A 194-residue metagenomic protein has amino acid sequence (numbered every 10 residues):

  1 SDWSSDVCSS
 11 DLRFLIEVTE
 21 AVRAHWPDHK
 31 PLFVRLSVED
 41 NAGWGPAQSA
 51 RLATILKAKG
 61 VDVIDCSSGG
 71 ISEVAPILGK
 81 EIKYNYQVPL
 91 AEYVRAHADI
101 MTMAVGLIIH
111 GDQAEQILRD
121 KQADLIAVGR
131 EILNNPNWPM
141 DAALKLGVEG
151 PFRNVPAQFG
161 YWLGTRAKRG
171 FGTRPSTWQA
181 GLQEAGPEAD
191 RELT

Functional and structural regions predicted by a protein language model:
S1: A recurrent flexible, glycine/aromatic-enriched loop bordering the glycosyltransferase active site that acts as
S4-T194: Flavin-dependent oxidoreductase catalytic cores
